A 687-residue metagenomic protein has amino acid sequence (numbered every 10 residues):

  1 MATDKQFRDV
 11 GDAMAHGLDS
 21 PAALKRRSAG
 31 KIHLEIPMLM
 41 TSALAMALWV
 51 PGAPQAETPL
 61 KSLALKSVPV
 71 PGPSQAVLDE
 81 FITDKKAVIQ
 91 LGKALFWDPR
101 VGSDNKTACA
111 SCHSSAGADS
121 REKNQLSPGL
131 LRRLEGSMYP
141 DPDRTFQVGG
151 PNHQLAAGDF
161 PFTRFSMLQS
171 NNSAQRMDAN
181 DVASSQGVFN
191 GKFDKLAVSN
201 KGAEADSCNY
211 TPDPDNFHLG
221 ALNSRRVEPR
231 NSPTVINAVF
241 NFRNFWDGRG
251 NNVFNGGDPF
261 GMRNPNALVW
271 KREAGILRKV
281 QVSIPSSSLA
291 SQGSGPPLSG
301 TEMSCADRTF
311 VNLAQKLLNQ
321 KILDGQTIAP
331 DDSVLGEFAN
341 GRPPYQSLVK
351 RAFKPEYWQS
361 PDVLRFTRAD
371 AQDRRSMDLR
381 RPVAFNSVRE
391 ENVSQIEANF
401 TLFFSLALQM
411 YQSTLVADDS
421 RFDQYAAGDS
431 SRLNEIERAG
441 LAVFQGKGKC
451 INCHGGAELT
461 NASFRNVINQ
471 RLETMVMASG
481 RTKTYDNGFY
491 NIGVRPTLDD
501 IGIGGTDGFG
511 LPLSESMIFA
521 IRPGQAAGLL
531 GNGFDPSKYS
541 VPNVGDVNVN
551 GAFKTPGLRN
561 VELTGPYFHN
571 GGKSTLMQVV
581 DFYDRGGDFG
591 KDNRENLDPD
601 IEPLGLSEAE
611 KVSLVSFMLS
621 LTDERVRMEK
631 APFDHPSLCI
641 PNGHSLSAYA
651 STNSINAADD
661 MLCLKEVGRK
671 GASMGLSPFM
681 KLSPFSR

Functional and structural regions predicted by a protein language model:
A2-G11, H16, A23-L24, S28 (+2 more regions): Periplasmic c-type cytochrome electron-transfer domains
P37-W49: Bacterial N-terminal signal peptides
